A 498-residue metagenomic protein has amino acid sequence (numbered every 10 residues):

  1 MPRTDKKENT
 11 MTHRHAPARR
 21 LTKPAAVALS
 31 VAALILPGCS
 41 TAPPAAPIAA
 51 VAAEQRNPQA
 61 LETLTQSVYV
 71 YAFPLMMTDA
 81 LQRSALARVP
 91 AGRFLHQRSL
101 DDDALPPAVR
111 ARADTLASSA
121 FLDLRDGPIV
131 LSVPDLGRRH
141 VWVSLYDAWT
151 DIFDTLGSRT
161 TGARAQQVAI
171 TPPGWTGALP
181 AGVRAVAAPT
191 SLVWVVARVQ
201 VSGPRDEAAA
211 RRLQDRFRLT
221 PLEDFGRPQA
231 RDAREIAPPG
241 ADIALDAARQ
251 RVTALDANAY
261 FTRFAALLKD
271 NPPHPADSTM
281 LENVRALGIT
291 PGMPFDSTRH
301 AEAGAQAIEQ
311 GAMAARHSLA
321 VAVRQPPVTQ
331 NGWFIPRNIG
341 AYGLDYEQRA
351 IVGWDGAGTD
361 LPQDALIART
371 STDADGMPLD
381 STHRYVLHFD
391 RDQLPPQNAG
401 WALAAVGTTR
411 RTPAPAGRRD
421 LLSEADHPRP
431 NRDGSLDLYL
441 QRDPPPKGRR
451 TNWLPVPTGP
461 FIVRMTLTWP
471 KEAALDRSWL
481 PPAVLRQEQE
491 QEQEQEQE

Functional and structural regions predicted by a protein language model:
M1-T10: Short, Lys/Arg-enriched N-terminal segments with co-localized hydrophobic residues within the first ~10-30 amino acids
T10-T12, E490-E494: Intrinsic low-complexity/disordered segments
H13-A28: Bacterial N-terminal signal peptides that target proteins for export
L36-G38: C-terminal motif of bacterial Sec signal peptides marking the signal peptidase cleavage site
S40-E490, Q497-E498: A compositional/structural signature for long, glycine/proline-rich flexible linkers and loops on extracytoplasmic
